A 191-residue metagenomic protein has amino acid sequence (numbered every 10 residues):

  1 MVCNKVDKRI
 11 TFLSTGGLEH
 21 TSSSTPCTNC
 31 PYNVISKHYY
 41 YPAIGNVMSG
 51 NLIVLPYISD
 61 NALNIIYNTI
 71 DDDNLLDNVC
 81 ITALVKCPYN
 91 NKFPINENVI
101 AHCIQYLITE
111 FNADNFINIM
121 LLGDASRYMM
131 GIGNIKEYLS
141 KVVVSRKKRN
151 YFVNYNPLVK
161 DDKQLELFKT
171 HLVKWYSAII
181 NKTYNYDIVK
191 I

Functional and structural regions predicted by a protein language model:
M1-I191: A polyanion-binding, active-site-adjacent surface
